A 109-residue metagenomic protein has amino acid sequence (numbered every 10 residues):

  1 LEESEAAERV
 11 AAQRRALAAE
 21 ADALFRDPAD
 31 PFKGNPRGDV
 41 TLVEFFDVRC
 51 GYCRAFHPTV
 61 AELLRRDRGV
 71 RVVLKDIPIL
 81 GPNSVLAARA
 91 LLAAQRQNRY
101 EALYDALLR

Functional and structural regions predicted by a protein language model:
L1-A7, P78-R109: Cysteine-centric redox/oxidoreductase cores and disulfide-bonded domains
L1-V85: Extracytoplasmic thiol/disulfide redox context detector
